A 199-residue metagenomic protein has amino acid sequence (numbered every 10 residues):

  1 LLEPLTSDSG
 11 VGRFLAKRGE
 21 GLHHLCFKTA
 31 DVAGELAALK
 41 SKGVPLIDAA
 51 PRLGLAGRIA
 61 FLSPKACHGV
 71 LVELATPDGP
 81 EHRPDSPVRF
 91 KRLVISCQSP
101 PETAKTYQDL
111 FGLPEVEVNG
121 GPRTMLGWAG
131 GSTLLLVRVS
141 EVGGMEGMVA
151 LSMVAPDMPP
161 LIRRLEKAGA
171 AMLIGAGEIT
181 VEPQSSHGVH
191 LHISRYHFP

Functional and structural regions predicted by a protein language model:
L1-K17, L25, H192-R195: DNA polymerase sliding clamps and clamp-related checkpoint/processivity subunits
L2-P4, C26-A30, A75, G127 (+3 more regions): A structural feature that tracks compact, well-ordered secondary-structure segments with a strong bias toward
P4, P51, V118-G120, G177-E178: Proline- and acidic/polar-enriched loop/turn elements at helix boundaries
R13-G21, C26-F27, L62-C67, P84-P87 (+3 more regions): Short, low-complexity cationic-aromatic patches
E20-T29, A75-A104, M148-L151, P199: N-terminal beta-strand motif that seeds the catalytic metal site of vicinal oxygen chelate
A33-G43, S99-E115, I162-K167: Amphipathic alpha-helical segments
L36-R89, M125-L135, P159-P199: Vicinal oxygen chelate
S86-R138: A mid-sequence, solvent-exposed acidic-amphipathic segment
